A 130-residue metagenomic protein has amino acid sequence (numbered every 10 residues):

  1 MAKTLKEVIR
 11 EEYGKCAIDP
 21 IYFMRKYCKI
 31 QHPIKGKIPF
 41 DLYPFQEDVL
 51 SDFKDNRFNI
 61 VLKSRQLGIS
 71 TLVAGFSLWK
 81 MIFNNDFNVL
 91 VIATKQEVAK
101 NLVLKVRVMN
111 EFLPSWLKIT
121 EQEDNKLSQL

Functional and structural regions predicted by a protein language model:
A2-L130: Phosphate/NTP-binding elements of NTP-utilizing enzymes
